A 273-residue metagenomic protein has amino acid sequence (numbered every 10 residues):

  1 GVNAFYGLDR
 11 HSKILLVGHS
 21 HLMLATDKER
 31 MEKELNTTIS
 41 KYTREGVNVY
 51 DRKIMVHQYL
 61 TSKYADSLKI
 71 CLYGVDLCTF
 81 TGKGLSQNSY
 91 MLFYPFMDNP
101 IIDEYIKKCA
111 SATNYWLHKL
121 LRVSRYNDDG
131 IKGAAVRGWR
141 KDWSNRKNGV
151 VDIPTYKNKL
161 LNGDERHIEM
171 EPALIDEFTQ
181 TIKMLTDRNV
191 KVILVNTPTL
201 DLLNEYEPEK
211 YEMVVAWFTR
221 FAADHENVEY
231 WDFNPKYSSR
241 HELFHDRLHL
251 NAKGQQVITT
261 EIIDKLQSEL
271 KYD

Functional and structural regions predicted by a protein language model:
G1-K13: N-terminal secretory targeting modules
H11-S12, T37-T38, S67-I70, T186-I193 (+1 more regions): Loop/turn elements at helix/coil->beta-strand transitions in domains of secreted/extracellular proteins
I14-G18, F244, L250: Short hydrophobic beta-strand that contains or immediately precedes a catalytic carboxylate
V17, H21-Y105: Membrane-embedded segments
V75, S86-R188: Secreted/periplasmic serine-hydrolase-like ester/acetyl group-modifying domain
R146, I182-E207: Active-site segments of SGNH/GDSL-like serine hydrolases that catalyze O-acetyl group transfer/hydrolysis on lipids
T199-D232: Substrate-gating cap/lid alpha-helix
D246-D273: Histidine-centered active-site loop/cap adjacent to the catalytic His in serine esterases/O-acetyl transfer systems
